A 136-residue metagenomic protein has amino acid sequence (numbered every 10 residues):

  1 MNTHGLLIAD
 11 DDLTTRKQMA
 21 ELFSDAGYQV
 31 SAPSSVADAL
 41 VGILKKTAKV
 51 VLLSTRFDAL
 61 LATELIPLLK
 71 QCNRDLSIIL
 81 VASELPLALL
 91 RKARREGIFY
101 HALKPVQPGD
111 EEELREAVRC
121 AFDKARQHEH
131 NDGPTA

Functional and structural regions predicted by a protein language model:
L13-S31: Two-component/phosphorelay signaling modules centered on CheY-like receiver
A32-V50, S54-L60: Acidic, metal-coordinating helix/loop segments flanking the phosphotransfer/catalytic sites of two-component signaling
L44-K46, L68-D75, E96: Conserved phosphotransfer cores of two-component systems
K49-C72, L85-L89: Conserved phosphotransfer microenvironments
E64, E84-L103, R115: Alpha4 helix (beta4-alpha4-beta5 surface) of REC/receiver domains from two-component response regulators
A88, V106-V118, F122: C-terminal output helix
E112-E113, F122-A136: CheY-like receiver
